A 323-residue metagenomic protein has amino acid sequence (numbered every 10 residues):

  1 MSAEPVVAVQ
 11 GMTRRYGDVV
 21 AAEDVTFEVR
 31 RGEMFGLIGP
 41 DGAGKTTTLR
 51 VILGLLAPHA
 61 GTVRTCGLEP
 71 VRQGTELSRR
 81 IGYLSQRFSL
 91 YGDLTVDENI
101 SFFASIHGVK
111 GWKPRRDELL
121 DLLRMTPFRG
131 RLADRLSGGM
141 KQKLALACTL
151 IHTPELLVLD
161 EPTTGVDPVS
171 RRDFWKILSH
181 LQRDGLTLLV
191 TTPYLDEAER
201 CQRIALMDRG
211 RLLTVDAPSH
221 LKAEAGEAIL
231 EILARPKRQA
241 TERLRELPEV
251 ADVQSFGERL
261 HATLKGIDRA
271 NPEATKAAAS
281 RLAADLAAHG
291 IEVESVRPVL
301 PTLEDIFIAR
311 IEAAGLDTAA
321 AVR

Functional and structural regions predicted by a protein language model:
M1-T13, A313-R323: ABC-family P-loop ATPase nucleotide-binding domain
E4-V7, R14-M207: ABC transporter nucleotide-binding domains
S85-F88, A225, I229: Short amphipathic alpha-helical interaction patches enriched in hydrophobic/aromatic residues with interspersed Lys/Arg
A205-L206, A309-E312: Short low-complexity, flexible loop/linker segments enriched in glycine and/or proline with clustered acidic
V215-D216: ABC ATPase "signature
S219-E224: Short acidic-hydrophobic catalytic motif
G226-R310, R323: Short, charged/small-residue-rich alpha-helical element at the C-terminal edge of ABC transporter nucleotide-binding
